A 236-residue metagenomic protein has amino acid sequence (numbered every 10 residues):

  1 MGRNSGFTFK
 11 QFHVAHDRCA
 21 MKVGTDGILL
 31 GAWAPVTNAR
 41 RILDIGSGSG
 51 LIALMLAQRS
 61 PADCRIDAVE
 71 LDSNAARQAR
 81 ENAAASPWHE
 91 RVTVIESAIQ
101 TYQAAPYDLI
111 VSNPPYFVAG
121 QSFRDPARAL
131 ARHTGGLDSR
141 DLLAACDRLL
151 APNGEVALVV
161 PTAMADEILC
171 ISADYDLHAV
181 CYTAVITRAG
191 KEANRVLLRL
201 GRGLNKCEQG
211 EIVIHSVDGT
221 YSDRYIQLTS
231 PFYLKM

Functional and structural regions predicted by a protein language model:
G2-R41, S47-R59, R199, V213: SAM-dependent Rossmann-like transferase core, predominantly class I methyltransferases with a strong bias toward
Q11, D63, H89-R91, N153 (+1 more regions): A generic structural signal for alpha->beta connector loops
A15, D67, T93-I95, V180-T183: General small-molecule cofactor/ligand-binding pocket signal
C19, L137-A193: Conserved Class I SAM-dependent methyltransferase catalytic core
L30, N113, L142, L200: Residue-level signal for inorganic ion chemistry
A32-S112, V118-R124: Conserved SAM/SAH cofactor-binding pocket of Class I
P114-D141: Mobile active-site "lid"/loop adjacent to the S-adenosyl-L-methionine
K191-M236: SAM/dcSAM-binding transferase cores
